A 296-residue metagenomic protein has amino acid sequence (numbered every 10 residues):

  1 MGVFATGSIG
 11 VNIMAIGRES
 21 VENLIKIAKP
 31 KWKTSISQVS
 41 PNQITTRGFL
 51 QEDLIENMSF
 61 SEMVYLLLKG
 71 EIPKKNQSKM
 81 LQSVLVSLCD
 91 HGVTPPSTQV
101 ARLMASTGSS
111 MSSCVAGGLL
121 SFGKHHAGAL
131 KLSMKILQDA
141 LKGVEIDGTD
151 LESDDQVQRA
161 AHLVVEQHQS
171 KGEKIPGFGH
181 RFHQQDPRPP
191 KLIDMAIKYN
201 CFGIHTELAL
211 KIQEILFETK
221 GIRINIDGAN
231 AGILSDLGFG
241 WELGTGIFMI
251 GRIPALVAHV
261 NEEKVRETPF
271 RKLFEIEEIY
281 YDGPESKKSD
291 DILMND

Functional and structural regions predicted by a protein language model:
G10-D296: Non-transmembrane, aqueous-exposed alpha-helical and coiled segments at domain scale
